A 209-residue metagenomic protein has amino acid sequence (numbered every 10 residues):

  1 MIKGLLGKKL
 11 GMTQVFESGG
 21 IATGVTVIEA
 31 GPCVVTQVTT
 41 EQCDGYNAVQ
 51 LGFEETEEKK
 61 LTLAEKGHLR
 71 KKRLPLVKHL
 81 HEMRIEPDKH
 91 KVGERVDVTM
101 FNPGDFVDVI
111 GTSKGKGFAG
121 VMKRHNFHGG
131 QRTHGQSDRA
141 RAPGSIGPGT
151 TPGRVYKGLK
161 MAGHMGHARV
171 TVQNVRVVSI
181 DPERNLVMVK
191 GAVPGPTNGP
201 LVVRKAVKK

Functional and structural regions predicted by a protein language model:
M1-K209: Extended basic (Lys/Arg/His-rich) segments that typically form rRNA-contacting surfaces in ribosomal proteins
